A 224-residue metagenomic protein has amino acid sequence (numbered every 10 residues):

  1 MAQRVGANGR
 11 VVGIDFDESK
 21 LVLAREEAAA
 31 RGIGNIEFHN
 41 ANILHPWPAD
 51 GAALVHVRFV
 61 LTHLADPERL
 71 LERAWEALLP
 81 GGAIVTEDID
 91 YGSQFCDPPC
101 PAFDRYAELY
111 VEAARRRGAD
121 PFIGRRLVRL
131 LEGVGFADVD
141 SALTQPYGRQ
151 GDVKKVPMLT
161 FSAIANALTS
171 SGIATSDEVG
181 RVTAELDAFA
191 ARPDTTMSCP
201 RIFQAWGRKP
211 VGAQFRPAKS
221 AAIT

Functional and structural regions predicted by a protein language model:
A2-Q3, E68-A83: A short glycine-rich, Lys/Arg-flanked "PGG" loop and its adjoining helix->strand segment in the class I
R10-D15: Conserved SAM-binding motif I beta-strand of class I
D17-S19: Conserved SAM/SAH-binding beta-strand->alpha-helix loop
A24-R25: Conserved SAM-binding loop
R31-L44: Conserved SAM-binding strand-loop segment of SAM-dependent methyltransferases
L44-V55: A short acidic, Gly/Pro-enriched loop at the edge of an enzyme's catalytic core that lines a small-molecule cofactor
V85-D152, I173: Conserved catalytic/acceptor-binding region of the Class I
V139-M197: C-terminal helical/coil "lid" or tail adjacent to the Rossmann-like core of SAM-dependent
